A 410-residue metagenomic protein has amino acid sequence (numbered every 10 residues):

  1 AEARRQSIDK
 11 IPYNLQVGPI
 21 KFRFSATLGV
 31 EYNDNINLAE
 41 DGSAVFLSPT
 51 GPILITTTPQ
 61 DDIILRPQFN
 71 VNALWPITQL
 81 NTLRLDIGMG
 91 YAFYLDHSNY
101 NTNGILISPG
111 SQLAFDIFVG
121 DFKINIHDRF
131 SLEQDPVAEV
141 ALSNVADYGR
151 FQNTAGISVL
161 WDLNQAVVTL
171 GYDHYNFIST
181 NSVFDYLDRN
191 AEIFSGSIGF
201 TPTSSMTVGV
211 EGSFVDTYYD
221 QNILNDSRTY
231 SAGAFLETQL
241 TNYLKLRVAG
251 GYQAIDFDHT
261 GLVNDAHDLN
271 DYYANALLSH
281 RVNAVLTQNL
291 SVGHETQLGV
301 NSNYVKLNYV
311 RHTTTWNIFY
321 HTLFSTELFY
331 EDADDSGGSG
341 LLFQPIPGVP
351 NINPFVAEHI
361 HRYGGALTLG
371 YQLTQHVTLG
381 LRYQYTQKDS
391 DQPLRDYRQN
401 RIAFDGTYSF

Functional and structural regions predicted by a protein language model:
A1-F410: Gram-negative and organellar
